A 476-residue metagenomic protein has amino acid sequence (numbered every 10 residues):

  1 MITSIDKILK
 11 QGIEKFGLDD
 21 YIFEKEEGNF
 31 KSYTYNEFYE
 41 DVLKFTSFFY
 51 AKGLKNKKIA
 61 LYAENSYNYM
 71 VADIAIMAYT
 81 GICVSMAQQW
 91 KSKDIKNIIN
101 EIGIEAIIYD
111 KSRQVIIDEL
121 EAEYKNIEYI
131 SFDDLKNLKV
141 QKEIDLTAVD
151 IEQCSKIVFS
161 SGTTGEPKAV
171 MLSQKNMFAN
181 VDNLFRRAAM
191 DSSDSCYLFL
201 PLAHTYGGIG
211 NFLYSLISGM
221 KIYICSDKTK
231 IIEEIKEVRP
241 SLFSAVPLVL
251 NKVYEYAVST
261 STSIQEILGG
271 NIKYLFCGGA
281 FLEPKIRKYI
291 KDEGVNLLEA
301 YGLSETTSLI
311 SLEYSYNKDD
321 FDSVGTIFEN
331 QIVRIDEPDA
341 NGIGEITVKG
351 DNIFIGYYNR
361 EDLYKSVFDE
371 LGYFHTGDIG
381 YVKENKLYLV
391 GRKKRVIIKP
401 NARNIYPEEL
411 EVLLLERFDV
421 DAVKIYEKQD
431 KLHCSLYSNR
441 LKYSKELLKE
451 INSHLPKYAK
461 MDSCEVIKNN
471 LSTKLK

Functional and structural regions predicted by a protein language model:
M1-K52, K57-K58, I74, N100 (+1 more regions): N-lobe entry segment of adenylate-forming
G17-D20, Q141-F159, E166, A189-S195: Conserved pre-ATP/AMP-binding loop-to-beta segment of ANL
S32-Y35, S155-V181: Conserved AMP-binding A3 loop
T46-W90: Conserved AMP-binding/adenylate-forming
F178-S195, L202-N271: Conserved AMP-binding/adenylation subdomain of ANL enzymes
S241-A245, V253-D319: Gly/Ser/Thr-rich phosphate-binding loop
T326-I327, D339-V367, K386, N401-I405: Conserved ATP/PPi-binding loop(s) of AMP-dependent carboxylate-activating enzymes
G350, I379-A459, K468-T473: AMP-binding/adenylate-forming catalytic core of the ANL superfamily
